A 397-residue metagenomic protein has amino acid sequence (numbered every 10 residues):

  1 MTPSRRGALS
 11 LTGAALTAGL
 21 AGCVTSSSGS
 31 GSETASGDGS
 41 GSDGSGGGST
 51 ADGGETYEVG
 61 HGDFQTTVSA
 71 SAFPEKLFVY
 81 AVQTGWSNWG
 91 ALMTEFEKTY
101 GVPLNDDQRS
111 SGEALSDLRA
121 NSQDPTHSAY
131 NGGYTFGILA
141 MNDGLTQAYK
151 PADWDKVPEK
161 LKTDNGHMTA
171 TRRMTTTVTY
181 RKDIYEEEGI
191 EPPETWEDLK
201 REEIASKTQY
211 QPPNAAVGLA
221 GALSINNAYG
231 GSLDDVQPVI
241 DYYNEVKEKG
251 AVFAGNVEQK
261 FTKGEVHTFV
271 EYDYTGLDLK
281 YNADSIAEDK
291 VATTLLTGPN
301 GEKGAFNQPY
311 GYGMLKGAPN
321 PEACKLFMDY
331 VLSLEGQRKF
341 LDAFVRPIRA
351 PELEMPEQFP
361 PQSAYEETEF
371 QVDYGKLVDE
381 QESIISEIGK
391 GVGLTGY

Functional and structural regions predicted by a protein language model:
M1-G60: Haloarchaeal acidic low-complexity proteome signature biased toward cell-envelope/secretome components but also
L9, M93, R119, G137 (+7 more regions): Non-transmembrane alpha-helical segments in soluble domains of secreted/periplasmic/extracellular proteins
G54-G133, G137-I138: Early extracytoplasmic/lumenal segment of secretory-pathway proteins
V82-W89, T126-E265: Extracytoplasmic ligand-binding site segments that recognize negatively charged/polar headgroups
T135-L139, T268-D289: A ligand-binding cleft/hinge motif common to bilobed small-molecule-binding domains
K156, I240-N244, A251-A254, A287-K316: Periplasmic-binding protein-like
Y310-V372: Mature extracytoplasmic/periplasmic domains
E357-Y397: Extracellular/periplasmic bilobal clamshell ligand-binding domains
